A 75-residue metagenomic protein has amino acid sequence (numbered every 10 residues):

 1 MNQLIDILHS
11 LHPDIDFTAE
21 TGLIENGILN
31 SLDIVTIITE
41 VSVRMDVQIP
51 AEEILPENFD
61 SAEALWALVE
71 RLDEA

Functional and structural regions predicted by a protein language model:
M1-D16, R44, A67-A75: Thiotemplate assembly-line natural product biosynthesis machinery
N2, V35, A62-E63: Residues in well-ordered alpha-helical elements
A19-T21, V47-Q48: Glycine/charged-rich beta-loop-alpha catalytic/anionic-binding loops adjacent to active sites
E20-L32, E53-S61: Glycine-rich loop motifs involved in handling phospho/adenylate chemistry
G22, I37, A64: Residue-level recognition of oxygen-bearing side chains
V47-A75: C-terminal structural segments of small proteins and small subunits
